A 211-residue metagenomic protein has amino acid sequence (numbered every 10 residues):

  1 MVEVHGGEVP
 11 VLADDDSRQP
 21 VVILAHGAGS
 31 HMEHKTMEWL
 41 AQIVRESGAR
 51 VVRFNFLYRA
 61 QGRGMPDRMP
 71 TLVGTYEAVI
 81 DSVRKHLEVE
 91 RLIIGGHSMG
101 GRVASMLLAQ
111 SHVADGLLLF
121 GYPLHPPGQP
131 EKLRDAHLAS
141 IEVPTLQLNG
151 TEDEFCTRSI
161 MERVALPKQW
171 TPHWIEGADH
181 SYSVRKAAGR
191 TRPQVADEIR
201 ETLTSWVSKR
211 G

Functional and structural regions predicted by a protein language model:
M1-R91, D179-K186: Serine-hydrolase catalytic machinery in alpha/beta-hydrolase-like enzymes
I94-G96, F120: Short beta-strand immediately N-terminal to the catalytic nucleophile in serine-hydrolase-like folds
G96-G100, A104: Gly/Ala-rich beta-loop-alpha elbow adjacent to hydrolase catalytic centers
V113-L124: A conserved short beta-strand
I141-E142, Q147-N149, D153: Short beta-strand/loop motif that positions the catalytic acidic residue of the alpha/beta-hydrolase fold
T151-C156, H180-S181: Acidic catalytic loop of the alpha/beta-hydrolase fold
P167-S183: Catalytic histidine neighborhood in serine/cysteine hydrolases with alpha/beta-hydrolase-type architecture
K186-G211: Catalytic active-site module of serine/aspartate enzymes centered on a nucleophile-bearing elbow/loop
